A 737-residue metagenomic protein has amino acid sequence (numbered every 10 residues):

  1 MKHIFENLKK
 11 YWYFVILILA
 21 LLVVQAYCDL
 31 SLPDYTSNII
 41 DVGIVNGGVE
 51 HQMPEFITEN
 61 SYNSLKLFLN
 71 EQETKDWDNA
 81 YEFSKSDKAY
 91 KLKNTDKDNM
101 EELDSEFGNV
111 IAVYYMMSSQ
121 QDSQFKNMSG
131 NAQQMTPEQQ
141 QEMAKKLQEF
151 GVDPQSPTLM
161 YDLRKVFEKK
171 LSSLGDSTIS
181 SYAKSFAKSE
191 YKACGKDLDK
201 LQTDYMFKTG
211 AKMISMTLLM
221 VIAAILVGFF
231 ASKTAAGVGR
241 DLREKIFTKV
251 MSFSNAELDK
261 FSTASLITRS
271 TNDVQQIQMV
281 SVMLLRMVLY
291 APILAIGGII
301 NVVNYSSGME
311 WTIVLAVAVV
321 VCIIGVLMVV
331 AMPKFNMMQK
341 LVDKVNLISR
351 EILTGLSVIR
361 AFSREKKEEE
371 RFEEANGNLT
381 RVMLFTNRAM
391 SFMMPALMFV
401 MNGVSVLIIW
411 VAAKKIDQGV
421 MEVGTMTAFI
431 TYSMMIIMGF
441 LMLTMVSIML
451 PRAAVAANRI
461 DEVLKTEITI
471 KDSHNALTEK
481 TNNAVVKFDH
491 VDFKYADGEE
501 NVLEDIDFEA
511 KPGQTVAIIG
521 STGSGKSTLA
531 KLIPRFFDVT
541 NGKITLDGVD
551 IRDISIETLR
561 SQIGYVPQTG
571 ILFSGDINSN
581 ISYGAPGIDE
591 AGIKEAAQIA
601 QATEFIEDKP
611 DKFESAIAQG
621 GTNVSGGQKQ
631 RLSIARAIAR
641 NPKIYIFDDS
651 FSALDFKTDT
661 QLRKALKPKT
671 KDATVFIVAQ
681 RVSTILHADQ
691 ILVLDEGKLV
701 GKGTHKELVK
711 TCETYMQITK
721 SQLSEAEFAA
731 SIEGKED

Functional and structural regions predicted by a protein language model:
M1-L32, T36-I214, L219, V227-A231 (+12 more regions): Membrane-integrated ABC transporters
Y11, V23-S31, I214-I225, I277-V280 (+7 more regions): Hydrophobic alpha-helical transmembrane bundles that constitute the permease/transmembrane domains of multi-pass
V15, H51-P54, L65-Q72, S84-G108 (+3 more regions): ABC-type nucleotide-binding domain
I16, A20, F207, A211 (+7 more regions): Internal alpha-helical transmembrane segments of multi-pass membrane proteins, especially GPCRs
C28-I44, M216-D259, T263, I267 (+9 more regions): Juxtamembrane helix-loop junctions of ABC transporter transmembrane domains
I44-H51, T58-L65, N70, G151-P157 (+10 more regions): Short intracellular "coupling" helices and adjacent cytoplasmic loop segments at the cytosolic face of multi-pass
S156-L159, L163, N255-A256, N272-S281 (+8 more regions): An intracellular "coupling" helix at the cytosolic face of ABC transporter transmembrane type-1 domains
G297, N301-A318, C322, M328-V329 (+2 more regions): Helix-loop-helix
